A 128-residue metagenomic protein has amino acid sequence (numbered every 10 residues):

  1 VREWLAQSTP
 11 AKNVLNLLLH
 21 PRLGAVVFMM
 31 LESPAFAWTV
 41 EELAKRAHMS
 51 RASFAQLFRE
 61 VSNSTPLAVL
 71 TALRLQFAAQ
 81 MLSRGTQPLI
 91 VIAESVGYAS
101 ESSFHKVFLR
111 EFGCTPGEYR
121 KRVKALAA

Functional and structural regions predicted by a protein language model:
V1-A11: Compact structured core domains
R2, M29-E32, F36-Q76, A93-E118: Basic/polar phosphate-binding segments, predominantly the helix-turn-helix DNA-binding elements of transcriptional
T9-M49, V69-Q87, R122-L126: A short, Lys/Arg-enriched amphipathic alpha-helix from helix-turn-helix/homeodomain DNA-binding modules
Q87-P88, S103: Residue-level recognition of oxygen-bearing side chains
